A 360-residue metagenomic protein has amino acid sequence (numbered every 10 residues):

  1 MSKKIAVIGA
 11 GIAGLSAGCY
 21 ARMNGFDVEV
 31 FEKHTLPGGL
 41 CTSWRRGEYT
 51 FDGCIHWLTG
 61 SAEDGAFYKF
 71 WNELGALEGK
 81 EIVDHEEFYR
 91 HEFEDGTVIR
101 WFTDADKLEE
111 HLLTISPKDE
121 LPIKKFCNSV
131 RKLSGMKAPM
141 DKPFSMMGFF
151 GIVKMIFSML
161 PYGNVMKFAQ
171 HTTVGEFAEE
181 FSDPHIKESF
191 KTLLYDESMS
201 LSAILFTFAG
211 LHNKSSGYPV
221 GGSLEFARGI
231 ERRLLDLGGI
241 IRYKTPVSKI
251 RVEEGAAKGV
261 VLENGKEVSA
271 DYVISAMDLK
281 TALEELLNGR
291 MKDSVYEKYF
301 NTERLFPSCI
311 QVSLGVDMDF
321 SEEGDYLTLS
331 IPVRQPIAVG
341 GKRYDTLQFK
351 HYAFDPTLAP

Functional and structural regions predicted by a protein language model:
K3-G135: N-terminal glycine-rich phosphate/pyrophosphate-binding loop and immediately adjacent elements
E29, P246-S248: Residues located in well-ordered beta-strands
D84, Y243-T245: Short loop/edge segments at beta-strand edges and connector loops that shape dinucleotide/nucleotide cofactor-binding
H91, I241-Y243: Conserved active-site beta-strand element of glycosyltransferases/polysaccharide synthases
D95-G96, S198-A203, R251-K258: A short, glycine/Asx- and small/polar-enriched loop/turn that sits immediately N-terminal to a beta-strand
R131-L237, K244: Active-site/ligand-binding neighborhood in enzyme catalytic cores
Y218, S248-P360: Mid-domain catalytic core of redox enzymes that form a hydrophobic substrate pocket/lid adjacent to a catalytic redox
